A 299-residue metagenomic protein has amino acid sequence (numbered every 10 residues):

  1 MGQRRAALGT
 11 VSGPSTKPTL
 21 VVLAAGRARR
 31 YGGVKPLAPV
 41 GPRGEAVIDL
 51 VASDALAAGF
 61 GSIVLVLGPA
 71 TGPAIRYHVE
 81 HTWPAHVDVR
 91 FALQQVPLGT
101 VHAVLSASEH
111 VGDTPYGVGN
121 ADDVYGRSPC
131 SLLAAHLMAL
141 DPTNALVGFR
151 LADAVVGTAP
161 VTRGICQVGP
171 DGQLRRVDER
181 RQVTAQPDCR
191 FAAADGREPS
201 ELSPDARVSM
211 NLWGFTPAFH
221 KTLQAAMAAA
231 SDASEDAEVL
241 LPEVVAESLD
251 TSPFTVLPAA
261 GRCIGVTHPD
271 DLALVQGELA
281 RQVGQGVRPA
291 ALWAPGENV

Functional and structural regions predicted by a protein language model:
M1-A7, V11-T16, A52, L140 (+4 more regions): Terminal amphipathic alpha-helical/low-complexity segments used for targeting or macromolecular assembly
G2-V22, A28, P42-V118, Y125 (+3 more regions): Conserved N-terminal catalytic core of the sugar/cofactor nucleotidyltransferase
V22, I48, A107, D122 (+4 more regions): Residue-level signal for inorganic ion chemistry
R27-G32, Q186-D188, T222: Short acidic/His/Gly/Ser-rich catalytic and metal-binding motifs that mark active-site loops of diverse hydrolases
R30, P73-I75, S128, T222 (+2 more regions): Phosphate- and divalent-cation-binding pockets in alpha/beta enzyme and binding domains that engage nucleotide-derived
K35-V40, V161: Short glycine-enriched, charge-decorated loop/helix-capping segments at active-site entrances that position
L37, C166-V168, V256: A structural signal for short hydrophobic beta-strand segments in well-ordered beta-sheet cores
G126-W213, P217: Conserved core of the sugar-phosphate nucleotidyltransferase
